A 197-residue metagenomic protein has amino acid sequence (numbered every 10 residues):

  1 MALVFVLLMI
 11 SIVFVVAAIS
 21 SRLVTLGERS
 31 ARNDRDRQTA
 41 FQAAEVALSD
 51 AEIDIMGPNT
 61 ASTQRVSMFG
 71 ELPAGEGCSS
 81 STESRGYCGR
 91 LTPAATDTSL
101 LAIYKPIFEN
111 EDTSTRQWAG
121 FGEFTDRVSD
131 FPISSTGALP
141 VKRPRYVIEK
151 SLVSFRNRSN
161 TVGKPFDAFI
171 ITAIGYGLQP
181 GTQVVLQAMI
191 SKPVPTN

Functional and structural regions predicted by a protein language model:
M1-V6, I10-N197: Terminal alpha-helical segments
